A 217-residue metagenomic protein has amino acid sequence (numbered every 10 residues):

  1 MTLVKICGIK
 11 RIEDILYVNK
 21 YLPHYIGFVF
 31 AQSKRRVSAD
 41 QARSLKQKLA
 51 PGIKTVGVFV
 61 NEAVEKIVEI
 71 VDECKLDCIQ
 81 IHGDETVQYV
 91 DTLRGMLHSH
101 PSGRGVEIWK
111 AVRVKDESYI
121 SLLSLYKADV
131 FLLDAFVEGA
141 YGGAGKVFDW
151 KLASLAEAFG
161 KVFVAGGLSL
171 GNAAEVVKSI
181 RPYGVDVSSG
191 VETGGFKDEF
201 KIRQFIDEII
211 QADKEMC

Functional and structural regions predicted by a protein language model:
M1-H98, R104-C217: Conserved N-terminal beta1-alpha1 strand-loop-helix module at the mouth
